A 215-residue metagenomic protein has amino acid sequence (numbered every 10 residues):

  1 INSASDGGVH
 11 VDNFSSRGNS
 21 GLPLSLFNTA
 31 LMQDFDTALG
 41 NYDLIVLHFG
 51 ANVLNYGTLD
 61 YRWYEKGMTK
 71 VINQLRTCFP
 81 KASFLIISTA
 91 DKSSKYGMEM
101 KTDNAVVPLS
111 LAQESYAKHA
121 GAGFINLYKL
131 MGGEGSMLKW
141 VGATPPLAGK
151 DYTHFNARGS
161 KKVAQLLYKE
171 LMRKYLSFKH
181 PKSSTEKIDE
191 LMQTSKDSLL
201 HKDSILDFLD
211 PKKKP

Functional and structural regions predicted by a protein language model:
I1-K70, T77, H154-F155, S195-K213: Conserved SGNH/GDSL esterase-like catalytic core that processes O-acyl groups on lipids and polysaccharides
D12, L85, G123-I125: Hydrophobic/aromatic beta-strand patches that form the interior of the parallel beta-sheet core in alpha/beta enzyme
S15, S88, Y128: Residues at the C-termini of beta-strands that transition into short coil/loop
D36, E65, T69-R76, E114 (+3 more regions): Generic hydrophobic alpha-helical scaffold/packing signal
L47, I86-I87: Structural beta-sheet core signal
N52-L54, A90-S93: Short, catalytically relevant binding-site loops at active-site mouths
F79-S83: A short helix->loop->beta-strand "cap" motif at the edges of active sites that frequently abuts
D91-K214: Catalytic His-Asp segment of secreted/periplasmic serine-dependent ester chemistry enzymes
